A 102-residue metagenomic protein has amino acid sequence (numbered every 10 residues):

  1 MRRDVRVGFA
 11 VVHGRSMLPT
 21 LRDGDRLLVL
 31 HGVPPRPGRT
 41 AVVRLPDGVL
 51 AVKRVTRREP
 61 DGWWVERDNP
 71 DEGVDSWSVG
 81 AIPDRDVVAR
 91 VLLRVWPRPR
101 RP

Functional and structural regions predicted by a protein language model:
M1-P102: Extended hydrophobic leader/signal-anchor segments used for secretion and membrane insertion
